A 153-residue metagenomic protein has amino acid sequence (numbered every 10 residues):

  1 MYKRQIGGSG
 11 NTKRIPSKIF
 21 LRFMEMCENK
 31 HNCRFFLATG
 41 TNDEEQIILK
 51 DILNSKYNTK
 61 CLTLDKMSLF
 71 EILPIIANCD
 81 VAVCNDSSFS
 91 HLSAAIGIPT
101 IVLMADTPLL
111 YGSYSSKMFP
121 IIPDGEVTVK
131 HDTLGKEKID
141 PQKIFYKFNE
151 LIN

Functional and structural regions predicted by a protein language model:
M1-Q5: Conserved small/polar residues in nucleotide/adenosyl-binding loops
I6, T39, I122-P123: Pocket-edge structural micro-motifs
G7-G10, S88-F89: Short glycine-rich anion-binding loops that position phosphate/pyrophosphate groups of nucleotides and phosphorylated
S9, C61-L64, T133: Generic anion/oxyanion-binding catalytic loop in active/binding sites
N11-P16: Glycine/threonine-rich flexible loop motifs
S17-D106: Donor-binding and catalytic core of enzymes assembling or modifying cell-surface/extracellular glycoconjugates
H91-N153: Nucleotide-sugar donor-binding patch of glycosyltransferase catalytic domains
